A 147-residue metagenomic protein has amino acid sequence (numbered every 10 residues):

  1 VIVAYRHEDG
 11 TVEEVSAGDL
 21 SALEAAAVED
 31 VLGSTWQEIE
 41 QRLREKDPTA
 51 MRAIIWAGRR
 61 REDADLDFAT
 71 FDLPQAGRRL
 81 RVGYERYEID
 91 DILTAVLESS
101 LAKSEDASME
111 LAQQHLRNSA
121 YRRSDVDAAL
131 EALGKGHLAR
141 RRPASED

Functional and structural regions predicted by a protein language model:
V1-E14, D19-W56, R60-D147: Charged interaction scaffolds used for protein-protein
